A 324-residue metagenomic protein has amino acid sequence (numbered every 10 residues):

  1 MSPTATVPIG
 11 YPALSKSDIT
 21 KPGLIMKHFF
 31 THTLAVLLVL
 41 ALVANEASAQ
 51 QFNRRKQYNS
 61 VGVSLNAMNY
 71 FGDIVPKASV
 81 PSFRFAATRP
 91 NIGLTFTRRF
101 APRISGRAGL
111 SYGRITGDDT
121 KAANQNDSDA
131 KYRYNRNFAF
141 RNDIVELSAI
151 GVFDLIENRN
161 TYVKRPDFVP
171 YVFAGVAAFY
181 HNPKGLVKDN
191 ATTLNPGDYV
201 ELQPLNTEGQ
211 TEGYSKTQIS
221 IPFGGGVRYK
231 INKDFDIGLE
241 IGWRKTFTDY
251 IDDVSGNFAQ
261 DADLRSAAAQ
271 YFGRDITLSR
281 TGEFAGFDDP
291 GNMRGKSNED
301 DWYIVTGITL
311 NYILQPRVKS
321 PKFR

Functional and structural regions predicted by a protein language model:
R55-Q57, P102, D143, E157 (+3 more regions): Short coil turns and loop connectors of transmembrane beta-barrels in diderm outer membranes and organellar homologs
Q57, A86-P90, D143-L147, F168 (+2 more regions): Residues that define the transmembrane beta-barrel architecture of outer-membrane proteins
V63-A67, L94-R98, A149-L155, A174-A178 (+3 more regions): Residues on the lipid-exposed face of transmembrane beta-strands in outer-membrane beta-barrel proteins
A67-T95: Surface-exposed strand-loop-strand hairpins of Gram-negative outer-membrane beta-barrel proteins
F71, R103-G106, N158-R159, D234-I237 (+1 more regions): Repeated loop/turn-to-beta-strand initiation elements of outer-membrane beta-barrel proteins
K77-F83, Y132-F140, R159-N160, T207-G213 (+1 more regions): Extracellular loop and loop/strand-boundary signature of outer-membrane beta-barrel proteins
R103-I104, L110-T192, P196: Gram-negative (and chloroplast) outer-membrane scaffold detector with strong preference for beta-barrel transmembrane
N232-R324: Predominantly the C-terminal beta-signal and adjacent terminal strand-loop region of outer-membrane beta-barrel
